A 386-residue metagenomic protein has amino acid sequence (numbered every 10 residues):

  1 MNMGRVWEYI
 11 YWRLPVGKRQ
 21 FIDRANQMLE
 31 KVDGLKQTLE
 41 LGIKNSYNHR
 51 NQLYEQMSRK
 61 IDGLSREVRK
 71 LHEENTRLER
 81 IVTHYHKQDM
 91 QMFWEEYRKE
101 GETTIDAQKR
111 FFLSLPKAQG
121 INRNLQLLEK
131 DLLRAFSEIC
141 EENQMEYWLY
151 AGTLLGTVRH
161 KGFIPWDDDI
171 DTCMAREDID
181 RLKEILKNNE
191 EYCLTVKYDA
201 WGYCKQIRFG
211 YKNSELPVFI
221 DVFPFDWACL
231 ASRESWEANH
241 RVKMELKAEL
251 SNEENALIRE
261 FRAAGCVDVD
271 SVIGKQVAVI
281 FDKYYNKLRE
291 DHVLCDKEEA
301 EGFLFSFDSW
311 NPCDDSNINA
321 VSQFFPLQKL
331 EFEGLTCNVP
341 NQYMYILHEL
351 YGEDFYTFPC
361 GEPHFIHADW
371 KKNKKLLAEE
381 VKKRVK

Functional and structural regions predicted by a protein language model:
M1-T103: Boundary detector for helix-to-coil junctions that initiate low-complexity/charged tails
N75-L149: Helical scaffold of the NTase/Pol beta-like nucleotidyltransferase catalytic core
A118-E141, L186-H240, M244, N252-Y351 (+1 more regions): Conserved catalytic core of two-metal-ion nucleotidyltransferases
S137-I170: Active-site nucleotide-donor binding segment shared across nucleotidyl transfer reactions
E146-Y147, D171, K329, T336: Beta-sheet entry/capping signal
L155, D180, A228-L230: Surface-exposed, flexible loop/turn segments at secondary-structure boundaries
H160-L182, G334: Catalytic metal-binding acidic patch
